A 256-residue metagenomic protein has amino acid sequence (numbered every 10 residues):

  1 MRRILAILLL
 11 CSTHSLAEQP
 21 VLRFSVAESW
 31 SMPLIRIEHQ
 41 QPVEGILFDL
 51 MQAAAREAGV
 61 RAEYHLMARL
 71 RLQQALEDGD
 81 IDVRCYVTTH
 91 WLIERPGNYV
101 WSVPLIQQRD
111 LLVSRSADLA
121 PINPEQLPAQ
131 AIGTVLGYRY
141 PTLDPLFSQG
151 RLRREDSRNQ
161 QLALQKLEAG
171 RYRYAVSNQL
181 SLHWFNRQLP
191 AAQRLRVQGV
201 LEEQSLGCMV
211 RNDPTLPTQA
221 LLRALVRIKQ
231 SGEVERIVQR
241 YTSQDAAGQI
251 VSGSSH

Functional and structural regions predicted by a protein language model:
S12-H14: N-terminal signal peptide c-region/cleavage motif recognized by signal peptidases
E18-G97, T134, D156, L221 (+1 more regions): Extracytoplasmic small-molecule ligand-binding "clamshell" domains of the periplasmic binding protein/Venus flytrap
E28-W30, I106-L111, R187-V226, Q244-H256: Periplasmic-binding protein-like
G45-E57, A117-A120, E125, A129-A131 (+2 more regions): Extended ligand-binding regions for polar small-molecule ligands
M51-V60, W101-V103, P124-P128, L136-R158 (+2 more regions): Ligand-binding cleft/hinge of the Venus flytrap
R61-A68, R151-K166, G199: Short beta-strand-to-loop elements that line the ligand-binding cleft of bilobed periplasmic-binding protein-like
Y64-L127, L136-Y140, V197-V200: Acidic, polar ligand-binding/catalytic clefts
L70-D82, V100, E125-Q126, Q161-S181 (+1 more regions): Short helices/loops that flank or line small-molecule/ion binding pockets
